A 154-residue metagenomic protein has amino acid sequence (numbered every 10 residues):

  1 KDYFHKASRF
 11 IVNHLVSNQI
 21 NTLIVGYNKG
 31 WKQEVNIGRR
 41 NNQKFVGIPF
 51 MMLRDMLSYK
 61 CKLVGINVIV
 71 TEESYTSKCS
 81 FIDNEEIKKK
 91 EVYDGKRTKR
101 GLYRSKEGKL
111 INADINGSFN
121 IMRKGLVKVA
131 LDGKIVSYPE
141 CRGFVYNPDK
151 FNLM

Functional and structural regions predicted by a protein language model:
K1-M154: Positively charged, helix-rich recognition surfaces that bind polyanionic ligands
